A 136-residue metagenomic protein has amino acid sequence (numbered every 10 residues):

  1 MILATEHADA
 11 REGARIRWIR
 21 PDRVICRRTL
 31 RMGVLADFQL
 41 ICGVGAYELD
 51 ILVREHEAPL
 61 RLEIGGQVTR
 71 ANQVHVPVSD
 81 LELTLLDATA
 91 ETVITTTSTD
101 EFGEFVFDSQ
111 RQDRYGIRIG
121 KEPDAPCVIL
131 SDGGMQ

Functional and structural regions predicted by a protein language model:
I2-V78, D132-M135: Beta-strand-rich domain onsets/edges
V44-E48, A90-T92, P123-D124: Glycine-centered tight beta-turn/hairpin loop motif at sheet-sheet or coil-to-beta transitions
E63, V78-E82, R114-G116: Exposed beta-strand and adjacent loop surfaces of beta-rich binding modules that mediate intermolecular recognition
Q73-T89: Short, ordered, surface-exposed loop/turn motifs in non-cytosolic proteins
A90-F102: Short, acidic Ser/Thr/Gly-rich low-complexity loop/linker segments typical of extracellular and cell-surface proteins
F102-D108: Short, surface-exposed beta-strand/beta-hairpin micro-motifs centered on an aromatic residue
D113-D124: Short, aromatic- and glycine-rich surface loops/edge beta-strands on solvent-exposed regions
P123-Q136: Edge beta-strands of extracellular beta-sandwich domains
